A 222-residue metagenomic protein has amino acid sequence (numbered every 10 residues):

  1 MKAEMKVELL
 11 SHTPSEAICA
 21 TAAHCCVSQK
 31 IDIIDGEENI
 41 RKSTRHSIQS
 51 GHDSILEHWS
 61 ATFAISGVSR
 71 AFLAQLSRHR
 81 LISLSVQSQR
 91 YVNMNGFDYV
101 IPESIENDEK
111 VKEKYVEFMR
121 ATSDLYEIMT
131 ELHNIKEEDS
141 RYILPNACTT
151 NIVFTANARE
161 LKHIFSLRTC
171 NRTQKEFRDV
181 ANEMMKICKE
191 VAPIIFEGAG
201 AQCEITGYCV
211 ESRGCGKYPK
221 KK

Functional and structural regions predicted by a protein language model:
M1-K222: Family-specific signature for flavin-dependent thymidylate synthase
